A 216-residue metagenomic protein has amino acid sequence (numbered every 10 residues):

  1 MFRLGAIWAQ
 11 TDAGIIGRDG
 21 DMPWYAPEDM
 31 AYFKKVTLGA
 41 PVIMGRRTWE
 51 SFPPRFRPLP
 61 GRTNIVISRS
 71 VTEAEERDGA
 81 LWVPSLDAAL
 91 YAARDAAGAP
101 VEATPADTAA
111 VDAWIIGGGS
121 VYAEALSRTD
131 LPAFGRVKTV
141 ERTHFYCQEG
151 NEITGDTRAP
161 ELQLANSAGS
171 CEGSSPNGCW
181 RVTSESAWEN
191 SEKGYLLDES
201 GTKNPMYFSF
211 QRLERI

Functional and structural regions predicted by a protein language model:
M1-I216: Enzymes that bind and transform nitrogen-containing heteroaromatic metabolites
